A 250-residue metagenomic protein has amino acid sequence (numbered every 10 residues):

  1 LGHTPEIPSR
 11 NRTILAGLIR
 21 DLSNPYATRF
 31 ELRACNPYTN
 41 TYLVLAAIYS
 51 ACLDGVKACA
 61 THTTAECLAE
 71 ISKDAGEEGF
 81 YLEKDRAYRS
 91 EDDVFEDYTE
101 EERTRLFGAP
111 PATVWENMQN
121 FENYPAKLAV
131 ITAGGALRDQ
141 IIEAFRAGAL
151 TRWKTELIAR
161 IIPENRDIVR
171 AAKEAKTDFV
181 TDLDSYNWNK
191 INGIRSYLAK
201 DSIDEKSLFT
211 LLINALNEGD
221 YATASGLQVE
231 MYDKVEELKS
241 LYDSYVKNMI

Functional and structural regions predicted by a protein language model:
L1-I250: C-terminal accessory/tail domains of diverse enzymes
